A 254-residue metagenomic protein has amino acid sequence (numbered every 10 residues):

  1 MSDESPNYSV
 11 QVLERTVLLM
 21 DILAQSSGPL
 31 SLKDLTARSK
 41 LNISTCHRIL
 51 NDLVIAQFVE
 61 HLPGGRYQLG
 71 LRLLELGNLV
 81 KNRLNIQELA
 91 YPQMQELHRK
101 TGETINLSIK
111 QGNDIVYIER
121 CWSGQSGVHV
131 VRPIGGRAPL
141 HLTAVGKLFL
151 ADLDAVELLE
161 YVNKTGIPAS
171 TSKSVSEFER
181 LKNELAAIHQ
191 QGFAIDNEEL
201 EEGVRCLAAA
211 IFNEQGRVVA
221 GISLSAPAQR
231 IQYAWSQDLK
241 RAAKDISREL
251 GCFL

Functional and structural regions predicted by a protein language model:
M1-R83, Q237, K244-R248, C252: N-terminal helix-turn-helix
Y8, G64, I105, N183 (+1 more regions): Short loop/turn microsegments at loop-to-beta-strand junctions
S9-L13, L32, R66, G70 (+11 more regions): Short, structured helix-loop boundary elements
R38, L89-K100, Q191, D245 (+1 more regions): Amphipathic alpha-helical regulatory segments at dimerization interfaces that relay allosteric signals between sensory
V59-E60, L107-S108, I211: A structural signal for short hydrophobic beta-strand segments in well-ordered beta-sheet cores
G65-K164: Amphipathic alpha-helical effector-binding/dimerization core of metabolite-sensing transcriptional regulators
E157-V162, G166-P168, K244-L254: Cysteine/selenocysteine-centered motifs that mediate thiol-based redox chemistry or coordinate metal-sulfur cofactors
K173-D245: Extended hydrophobic
